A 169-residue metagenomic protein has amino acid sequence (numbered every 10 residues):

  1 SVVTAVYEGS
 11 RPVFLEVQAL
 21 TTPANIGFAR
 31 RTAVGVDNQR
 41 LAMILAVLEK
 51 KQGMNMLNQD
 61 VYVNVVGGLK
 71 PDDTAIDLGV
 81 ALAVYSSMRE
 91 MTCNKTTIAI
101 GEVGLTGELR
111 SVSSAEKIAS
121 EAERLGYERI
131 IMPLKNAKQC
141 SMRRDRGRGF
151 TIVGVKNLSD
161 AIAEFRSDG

Functional and structural regions predicted by a protein language model:
S1-G169: Peripheral, non-AAA+ core regions of ATP-driven protein-machinery
